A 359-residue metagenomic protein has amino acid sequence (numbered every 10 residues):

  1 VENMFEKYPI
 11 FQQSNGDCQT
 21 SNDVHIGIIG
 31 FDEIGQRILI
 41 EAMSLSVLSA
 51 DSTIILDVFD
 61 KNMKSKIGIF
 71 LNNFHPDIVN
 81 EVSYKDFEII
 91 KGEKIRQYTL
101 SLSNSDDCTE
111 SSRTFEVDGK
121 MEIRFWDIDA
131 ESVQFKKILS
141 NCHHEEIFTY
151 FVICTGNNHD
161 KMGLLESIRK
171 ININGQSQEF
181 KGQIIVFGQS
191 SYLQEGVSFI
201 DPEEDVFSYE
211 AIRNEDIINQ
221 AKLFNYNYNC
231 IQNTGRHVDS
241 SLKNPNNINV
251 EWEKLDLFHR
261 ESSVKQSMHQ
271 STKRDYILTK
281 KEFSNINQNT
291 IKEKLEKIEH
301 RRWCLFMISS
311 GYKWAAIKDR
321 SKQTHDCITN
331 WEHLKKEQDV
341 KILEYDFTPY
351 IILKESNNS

Functional and structural regions predicted by a protein language model:
V1-D17, D23, I78-E210: Phosphate-bearing ligand-interacting subdomains that bind or position ATP/ADP/UDP/GDP/NAD(P) or nucleotide-linked
V1-K7, G30-I38, M63, D129-K136 (+4 more regions): Phosphate/oxyanion-binding active-site loops and adjacent basic polyanion-contact surfaces
E6-Y8, A50, N357-N358: Short helix-capping/linker segments at secondary-structure and domain boundaries
G16-A50, L56-S65: Glycine-rich adenosine-cofactor-binding loop
Q19-H25, I55, I147-F148, P245-E253: Glycine-rich, flexible loop segments associated with nucleotide phosphate handling
R37-V47, F70-H75, L164-N172: Short, well-ordered amphipathic alpha-helices
M63-F70, S190-G196: Short, charged/polar "capping" segments at the starts of alpha-helices and the immediately preceding loops
S140-C142, Y150-V152, E166-S359: Alpha-helical propensity feature that highlights long, continuous alpha-helices across diverse contexts
